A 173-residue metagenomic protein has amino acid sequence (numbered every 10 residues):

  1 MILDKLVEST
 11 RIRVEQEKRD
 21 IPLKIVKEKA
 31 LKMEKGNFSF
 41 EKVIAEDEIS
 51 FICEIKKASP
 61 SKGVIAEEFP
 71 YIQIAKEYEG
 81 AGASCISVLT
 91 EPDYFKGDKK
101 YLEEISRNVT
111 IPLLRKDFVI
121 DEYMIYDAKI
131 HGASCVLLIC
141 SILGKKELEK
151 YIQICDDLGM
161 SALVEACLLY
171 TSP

Functional and structural regions predicted by a protein language model:
I2-A66: An N-cap/entry alpha-helix motif that binds or orients negatively charged groups
D47-F51, A83-S84, V109-P112, A133-S134 (+1 more regions): Short, well-ordered coil/turn segments that N-cap beta-strands
K57-I86: Active-site cofactor/substrate anionic-group-binding motifs, chiefly glycine- and Lys/Arg-rich phosphate-binding loops
I86-Y94, P112-I120, C135-K145, S161-L168: Catalytic beta/alpha-barrel core
D98-L114, Y151-L163: Alpha-helix-loop-beta-strand connector modules within alpha/beta enzyme cores
Y170-P173: Conserved small/polar residues in nucleotide/adenosyl-binding loops
